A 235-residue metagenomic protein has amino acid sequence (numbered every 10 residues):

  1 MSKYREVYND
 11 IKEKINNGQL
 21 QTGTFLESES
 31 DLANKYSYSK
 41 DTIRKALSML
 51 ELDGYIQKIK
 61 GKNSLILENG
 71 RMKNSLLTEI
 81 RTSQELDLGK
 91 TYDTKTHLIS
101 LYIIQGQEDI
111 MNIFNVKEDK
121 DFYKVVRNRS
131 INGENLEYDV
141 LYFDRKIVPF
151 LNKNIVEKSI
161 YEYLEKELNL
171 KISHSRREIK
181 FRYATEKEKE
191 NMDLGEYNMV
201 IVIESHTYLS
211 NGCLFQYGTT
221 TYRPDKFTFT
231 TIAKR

Functional and structural regions predicted by a protein language model:
K3-E6, N17, Q21, N34-K35 (+4 more regions): HTH-adjacent hinge/linker in prokaryotic transcriptional regulators
G23, D119, G195-N198: Loop/turn positions that initiate beta-strands
F25-Y36: A short alpha-helical element within helix-turn-helix/winged-helix DNA-binding domains across DNA-binding proteins
T42: Residues in the helix-turn-helix
E118-N132, V200-Y208: A short beta-strand signature
E137-Y138, Y217: Short glycine-/small-residue motifs
K146, K153-N154, I160-R235: C-terminal regulatory/effector modules of DNA-binding transcriptional regulators
